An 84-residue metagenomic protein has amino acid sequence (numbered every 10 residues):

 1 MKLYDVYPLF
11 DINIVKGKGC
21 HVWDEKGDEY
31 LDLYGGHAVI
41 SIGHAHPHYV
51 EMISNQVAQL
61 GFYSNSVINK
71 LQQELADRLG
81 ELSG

Functional and structural regions predicted by a protein language model:
M1-H21, L33, A38, Q56 (+1 more regions): Active-site-adjacent loop/helix segments that line or gate small-molecule/cofactor pockets in enzymes
D24-E25: Short, acidic, Ser/Thr-enriched surface-loop or helix-capping motifs
E29-G84: Glycine-rich loop-to-alpha-helix module at the N-terminal edge of alpha/beta enzyme cores
